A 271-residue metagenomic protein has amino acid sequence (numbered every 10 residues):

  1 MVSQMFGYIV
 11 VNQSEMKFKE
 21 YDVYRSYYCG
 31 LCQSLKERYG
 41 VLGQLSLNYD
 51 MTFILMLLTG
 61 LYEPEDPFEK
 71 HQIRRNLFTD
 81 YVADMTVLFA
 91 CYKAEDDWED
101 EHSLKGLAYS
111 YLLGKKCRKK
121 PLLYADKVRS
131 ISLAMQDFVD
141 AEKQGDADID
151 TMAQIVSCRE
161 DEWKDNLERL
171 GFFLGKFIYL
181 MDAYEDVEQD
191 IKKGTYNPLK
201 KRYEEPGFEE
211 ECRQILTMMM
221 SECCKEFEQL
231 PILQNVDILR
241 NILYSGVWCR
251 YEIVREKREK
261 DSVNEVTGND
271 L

Functional and structural regions predicted by a protein language model:
M1-R169, K176, L180-E209, R213-T217 (+4 more regions): Acidic catalytic motifs of isoprenoid enzymes
I238-Y244: Short, electropositive alpha-helical surface patch
